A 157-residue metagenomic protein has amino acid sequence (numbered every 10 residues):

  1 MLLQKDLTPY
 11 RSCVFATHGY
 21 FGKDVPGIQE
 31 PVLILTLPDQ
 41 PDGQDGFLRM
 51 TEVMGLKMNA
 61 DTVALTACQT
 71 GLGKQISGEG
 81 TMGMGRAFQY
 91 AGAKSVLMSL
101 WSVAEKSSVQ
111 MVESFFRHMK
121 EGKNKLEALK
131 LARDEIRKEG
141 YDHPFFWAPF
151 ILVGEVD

Functional and structural regions predicted by a protein language model:
M1-D157: Catalytic cores of enzymes
